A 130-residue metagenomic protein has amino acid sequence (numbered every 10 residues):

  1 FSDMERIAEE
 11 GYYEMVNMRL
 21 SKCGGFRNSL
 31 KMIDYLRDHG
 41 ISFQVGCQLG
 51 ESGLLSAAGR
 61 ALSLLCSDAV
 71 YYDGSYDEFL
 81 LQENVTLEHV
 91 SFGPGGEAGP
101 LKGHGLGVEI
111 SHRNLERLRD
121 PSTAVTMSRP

Functional and structural regions predicted by a protein language model:
F1-E97: Shared catalytic-loop signature of beta/alpha-barrel
F79-P130: C-terminal extensions of enzymes
